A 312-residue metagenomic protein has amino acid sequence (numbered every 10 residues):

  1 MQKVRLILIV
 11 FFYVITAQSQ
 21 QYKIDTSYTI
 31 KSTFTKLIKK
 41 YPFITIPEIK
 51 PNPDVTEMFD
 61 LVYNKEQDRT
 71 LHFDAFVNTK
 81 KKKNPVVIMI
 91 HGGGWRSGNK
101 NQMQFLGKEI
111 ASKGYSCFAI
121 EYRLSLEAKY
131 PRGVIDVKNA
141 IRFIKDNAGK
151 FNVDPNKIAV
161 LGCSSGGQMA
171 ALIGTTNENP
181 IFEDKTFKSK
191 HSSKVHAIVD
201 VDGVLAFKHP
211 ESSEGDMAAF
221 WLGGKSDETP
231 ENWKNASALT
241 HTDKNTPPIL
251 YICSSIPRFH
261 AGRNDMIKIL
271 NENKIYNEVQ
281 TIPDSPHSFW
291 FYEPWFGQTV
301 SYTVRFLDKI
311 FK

Functional and structural regions predicted by a protein language model:
M1-T26: Bacterial Sec-dependent N-terminal signal peptides
Q20-K312: Alpha/beta-hydrolase superfamily serine-hydrolase fold, recognizing
